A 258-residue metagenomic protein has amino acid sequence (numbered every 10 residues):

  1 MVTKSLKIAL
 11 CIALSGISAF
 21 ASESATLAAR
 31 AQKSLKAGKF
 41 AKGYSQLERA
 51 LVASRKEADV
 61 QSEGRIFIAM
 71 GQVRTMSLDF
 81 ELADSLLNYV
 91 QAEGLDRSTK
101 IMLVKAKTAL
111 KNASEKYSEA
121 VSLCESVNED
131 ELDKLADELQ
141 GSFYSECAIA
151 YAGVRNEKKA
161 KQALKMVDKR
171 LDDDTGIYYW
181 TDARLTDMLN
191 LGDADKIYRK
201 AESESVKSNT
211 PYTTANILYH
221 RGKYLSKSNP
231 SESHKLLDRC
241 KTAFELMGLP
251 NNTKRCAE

Functional and structural regions predicted by a protein language model:
S18-R65, E258: N-terminal leader/linker segments that initiate helical-solenoid repeat arrays
A21, Q61, S98, E138 (+3 more regions): Residue signature of alpha-solenoid helical repeat architecture, marking inter-repeat boundaries and helix-start
A25, E63-I66, M102-L103, G141-S142 (+3 more regions): Residue register of alpha-helical TPR repeats
S34, F67, R74, K111 (+5 more regions): Residue at a conserved register position within TPR or TPR-like alpha-solenoid repeats
S34, L47, S54, R74 (+9 more regions): Eukaryotic all-alpha helical interaction scaffolds
A37, E57, S77, S114 (+5 more regions): Structural motif corresponding to the intra-repeat A-B loop/turn of tetratricopeptide repeats
A58, L95-S98, L135, N209 (+2 more regions): Structural signature of alpha-solenoid helical repeat scaffolds
